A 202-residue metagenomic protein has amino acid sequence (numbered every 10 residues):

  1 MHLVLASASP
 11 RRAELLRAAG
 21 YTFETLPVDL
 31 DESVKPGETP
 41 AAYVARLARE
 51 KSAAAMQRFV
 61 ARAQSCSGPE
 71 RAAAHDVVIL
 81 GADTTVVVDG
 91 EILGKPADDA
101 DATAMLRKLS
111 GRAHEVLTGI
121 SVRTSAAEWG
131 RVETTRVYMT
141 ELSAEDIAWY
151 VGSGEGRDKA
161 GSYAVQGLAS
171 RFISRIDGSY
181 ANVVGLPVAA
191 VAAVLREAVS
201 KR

Functional and structural regions predicted by a protein language model:
M1-Y21: N-terminal beta1-alpha1 ligand-phosphate binding loop
H2-V4, R17, P40-R202: Anionic-ligand binding patches
A8, V28, S125: Cofactor-binding loop segments of dinucleotide-utilizing enzymes, especially the Rossmann-like FAD- and NAD(P)+-binding
G20-E38, E128-T134: Short glycine-rich, Thr/Ser-proximal phosphate-binding strand/loop in the N-terminal lobe of ATP-dependent enzymes
